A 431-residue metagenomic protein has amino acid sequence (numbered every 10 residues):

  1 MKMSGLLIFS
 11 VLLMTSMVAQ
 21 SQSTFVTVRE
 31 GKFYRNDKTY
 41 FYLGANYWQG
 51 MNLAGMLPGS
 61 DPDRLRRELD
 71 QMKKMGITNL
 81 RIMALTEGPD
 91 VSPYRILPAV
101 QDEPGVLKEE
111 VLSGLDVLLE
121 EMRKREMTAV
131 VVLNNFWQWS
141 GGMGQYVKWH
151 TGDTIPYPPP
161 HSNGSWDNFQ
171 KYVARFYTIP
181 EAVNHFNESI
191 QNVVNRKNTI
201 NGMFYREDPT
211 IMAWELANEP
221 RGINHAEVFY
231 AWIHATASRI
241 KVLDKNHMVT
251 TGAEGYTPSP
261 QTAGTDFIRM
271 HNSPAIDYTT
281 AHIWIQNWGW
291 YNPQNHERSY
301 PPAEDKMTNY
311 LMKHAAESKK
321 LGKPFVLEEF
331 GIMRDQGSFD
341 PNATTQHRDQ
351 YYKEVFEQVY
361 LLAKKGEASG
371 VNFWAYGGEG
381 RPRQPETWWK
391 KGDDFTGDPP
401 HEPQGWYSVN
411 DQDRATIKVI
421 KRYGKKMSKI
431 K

Functional and structural regions predicted by a protein language model:
M1-Q22: Bacterial Sec-dependent N-terminal signal peptides
T24-W290, S299-P324, F330-I430: Active-site mouth of glycoside hydrolases
N292-Q294: Acidic, serine/threonine/proline-rich low-complexity intrinsically disordered regions
